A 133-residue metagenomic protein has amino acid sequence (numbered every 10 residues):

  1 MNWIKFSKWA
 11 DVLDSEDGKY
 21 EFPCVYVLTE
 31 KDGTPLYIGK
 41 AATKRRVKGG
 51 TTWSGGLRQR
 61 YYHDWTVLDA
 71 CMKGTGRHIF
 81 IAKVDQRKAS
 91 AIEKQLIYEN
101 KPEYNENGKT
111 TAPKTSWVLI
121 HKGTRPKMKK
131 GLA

Functional and structural regions predicted by a protein language model:
M1-L36, K40-A133: Boundary/linker segments flanking structured domains
